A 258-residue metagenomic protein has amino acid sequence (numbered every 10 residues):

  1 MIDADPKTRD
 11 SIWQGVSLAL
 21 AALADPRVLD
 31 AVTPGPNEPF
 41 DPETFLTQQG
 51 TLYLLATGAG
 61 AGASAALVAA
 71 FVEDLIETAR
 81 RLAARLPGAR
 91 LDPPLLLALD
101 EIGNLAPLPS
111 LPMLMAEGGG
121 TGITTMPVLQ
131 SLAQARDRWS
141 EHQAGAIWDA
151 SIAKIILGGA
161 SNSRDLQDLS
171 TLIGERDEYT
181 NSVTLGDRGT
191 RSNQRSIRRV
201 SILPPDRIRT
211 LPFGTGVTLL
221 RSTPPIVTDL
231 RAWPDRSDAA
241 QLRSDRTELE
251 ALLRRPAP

Functional and structural regions predicted by a protein language model:
M1-I123, D206-V227, P234-S237, Q241-P258: P-loop NTPase motor domains
Q49, M113-A116, A135-P258: P-loop NTPase motor core of the ASCE superfamily
L99, L129-Q130, G158-G159: Short beta->alpha connector loops at strand-helix junctions that form conserved, small/polar/Pro-enriched
G118-R138: Sensor-1/coupling segment of RecA-like P-loop NTPase cores
